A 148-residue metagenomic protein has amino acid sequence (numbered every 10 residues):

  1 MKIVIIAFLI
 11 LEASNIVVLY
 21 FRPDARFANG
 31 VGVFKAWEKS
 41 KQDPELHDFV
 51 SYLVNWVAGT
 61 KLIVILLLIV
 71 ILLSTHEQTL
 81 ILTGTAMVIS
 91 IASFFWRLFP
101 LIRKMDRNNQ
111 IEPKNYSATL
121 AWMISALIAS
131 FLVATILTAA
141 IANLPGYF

Functional and structural regions predicted by a protein language model:
M1-I5: Feature marks short, highly hydrophobic, charge-poor N-terminal signal-anchor/signal peptide-like helices that anchor
I6-Y20, L62-I69, V88-F95, S125-L132: Hydrophobic alpha-helical transmembrane segments of multipass integral membrane proteins
L11-H47: Hydrophobic transmembrane helix segments
K35-K41, L46-L72: Core segments of alpha-helical transmembrane spans in multipass integral membrane proteins
I71-P100: Short alpha-helical packing/oligomerization segments
R97-L120: Membrane-helix boundary connector in multi-pass membrane proteins
P113-A134: Alpha-helical membrane-associated segments of multi-pass integral membrane proteins
L132-F148: Juxtamembrane boundary at the C-terminal end of a transmembrane helix
